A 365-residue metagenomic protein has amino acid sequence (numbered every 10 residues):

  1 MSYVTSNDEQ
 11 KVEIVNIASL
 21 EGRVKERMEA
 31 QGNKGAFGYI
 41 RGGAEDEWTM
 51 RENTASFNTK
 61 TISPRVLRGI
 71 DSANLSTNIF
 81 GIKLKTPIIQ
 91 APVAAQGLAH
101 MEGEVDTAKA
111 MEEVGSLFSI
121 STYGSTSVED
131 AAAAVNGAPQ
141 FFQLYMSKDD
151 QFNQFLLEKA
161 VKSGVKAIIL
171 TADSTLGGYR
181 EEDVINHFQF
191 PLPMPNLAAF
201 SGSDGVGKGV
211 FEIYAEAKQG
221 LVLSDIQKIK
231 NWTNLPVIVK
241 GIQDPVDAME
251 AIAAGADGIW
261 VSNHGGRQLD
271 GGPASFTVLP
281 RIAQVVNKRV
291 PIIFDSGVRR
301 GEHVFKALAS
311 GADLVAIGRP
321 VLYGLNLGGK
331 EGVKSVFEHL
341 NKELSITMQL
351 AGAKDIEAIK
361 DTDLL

Functional and structural regions predicted by a protein language model:
S2-G81, R180, F188-L221, E357-I359: An N-cap/entry alpha-helix motif that binds or orients negatively charged groups
A44-E45, T122-T126, K148, Q243 (+1 more regions): Short beta->alpha linker loops
N53, G271-Q284, L325-S345: C-terminal helical cap(s) of enzyme catalytic domains, especially alpha/beta-barrels
L84-T126: Glycine-rich active-site/cofactor-binding loop and its immediate structural neighborhood
I89-A95, A138-Y145, V210-E212: Short, basic, glycine/proline-bearing loop/turn elements
A95, K109, A134, D150-F294 (+1 more regions): Alpha/beta enzyme core
E113-N153: A gly/proline- and charged-residue-enriched helix-loop-helix capping module
K342-L365: Charged C-terminal helix
